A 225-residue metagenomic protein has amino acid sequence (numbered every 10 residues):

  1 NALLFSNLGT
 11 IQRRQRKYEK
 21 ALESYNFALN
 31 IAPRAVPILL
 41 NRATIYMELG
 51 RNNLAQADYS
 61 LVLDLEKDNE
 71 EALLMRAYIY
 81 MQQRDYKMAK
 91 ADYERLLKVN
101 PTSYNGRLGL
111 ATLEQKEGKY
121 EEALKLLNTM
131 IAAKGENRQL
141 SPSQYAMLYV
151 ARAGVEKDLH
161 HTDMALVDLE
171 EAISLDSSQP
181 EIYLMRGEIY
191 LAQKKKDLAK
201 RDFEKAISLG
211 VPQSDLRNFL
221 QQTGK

Functional and structural regions predicted by a protein language model:
A2-L3, V36-P37, E70-E71, Y104-N105 (+4 more regions): Helix-start (N-cap) detector for alpha-helical repeat units in TPR-like alpha-solenoids, especially tetratricopeptide
R14, E48-L49, Q82, K116-E117 (+4 more regions): Register position in tetratricopeptide repeats
I31, L65, V99, A133-S141 (+2 more regions): Structural marker of alpha-solenoid helical repeat scaffolds
L140-A146, V150, G154, E188 (+1 more regions): Terminal, low-structured helical/coil segments at or just beyond the last alpha-helical repeat
